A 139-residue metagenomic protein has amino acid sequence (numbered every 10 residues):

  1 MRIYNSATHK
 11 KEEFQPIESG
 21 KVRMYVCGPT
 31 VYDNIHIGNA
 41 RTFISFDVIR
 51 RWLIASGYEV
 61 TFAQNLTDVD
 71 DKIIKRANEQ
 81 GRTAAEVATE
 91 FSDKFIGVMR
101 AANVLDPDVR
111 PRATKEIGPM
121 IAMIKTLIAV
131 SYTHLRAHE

Functional and structural regions predicted by a protein language model:
M1-Y132: N-terminal Rossmann-like or analogous alpha/beta NTP/dinucleotide-binding catalytic cores that position adenine
T133-E139: Conserved small/polar residues in nucleotide/adenosyl-binding loops
